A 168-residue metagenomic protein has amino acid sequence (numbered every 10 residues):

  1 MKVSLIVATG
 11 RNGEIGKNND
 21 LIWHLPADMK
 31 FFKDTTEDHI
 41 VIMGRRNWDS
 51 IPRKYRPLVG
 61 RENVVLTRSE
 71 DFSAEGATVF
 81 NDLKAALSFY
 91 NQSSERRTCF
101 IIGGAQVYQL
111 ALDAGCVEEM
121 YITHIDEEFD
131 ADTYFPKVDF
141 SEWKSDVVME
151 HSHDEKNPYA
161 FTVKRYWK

Functional and structural regions predicted by a protein language model:
M1-K168: Enzymes that bind and transform nitrogen-containing heteroaromatic metabolites
